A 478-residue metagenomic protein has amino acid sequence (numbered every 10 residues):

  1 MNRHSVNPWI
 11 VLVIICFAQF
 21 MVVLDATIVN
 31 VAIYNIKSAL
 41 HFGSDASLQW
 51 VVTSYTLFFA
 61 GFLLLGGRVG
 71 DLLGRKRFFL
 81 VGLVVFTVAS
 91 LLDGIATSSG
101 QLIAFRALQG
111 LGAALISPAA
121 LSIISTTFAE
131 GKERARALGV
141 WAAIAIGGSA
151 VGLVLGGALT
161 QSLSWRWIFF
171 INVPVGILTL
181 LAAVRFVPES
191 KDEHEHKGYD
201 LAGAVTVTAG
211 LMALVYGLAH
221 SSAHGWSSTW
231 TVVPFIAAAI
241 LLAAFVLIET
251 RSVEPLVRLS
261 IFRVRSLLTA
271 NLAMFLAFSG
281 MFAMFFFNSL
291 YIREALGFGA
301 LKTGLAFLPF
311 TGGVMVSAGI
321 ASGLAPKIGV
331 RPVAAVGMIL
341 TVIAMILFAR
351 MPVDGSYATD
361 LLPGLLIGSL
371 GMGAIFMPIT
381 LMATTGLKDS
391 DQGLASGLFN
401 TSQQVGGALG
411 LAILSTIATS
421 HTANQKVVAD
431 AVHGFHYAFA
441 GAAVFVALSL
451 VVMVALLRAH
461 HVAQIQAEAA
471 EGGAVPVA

Functional and structural regions predicted by a protein language model:
M1-N7, E193-H196, L456-A478: Intrinsic disorder in cytosolic terminal tails and internal cytosolic loops of multi-pass membrane transporters
M1-R185, G319-A321, I328, P332-V342 (+4 more regions): Transmembrane-helix bundle of Major Facilitator Superfamily
N2, L180-T208, T250-R265, P326-K327 (+2 more regions): Flexible interhelical linker loops that connect adjacent transmembrane helices in multi-pass membrane transporters
P8-V31, S227-L241, L247-Q425, D430-A463 (+1 more regions): 12-transmembrane solute porter fold
N35-I36, I123, T127, A158 (+9 more regions): A residue-level signal for alpha-helical anchor/packing sites in multi-pass solute transporters
F42, L72, I95-A96, G131 (+8 more regions): Helix-loop interface residues and adjacent transmembrane-helix termini in multi-pass membrane transporters, primarily
A143, G147-L163, M212, Y216 (+2 more regions): A gly/Pro-rich, aromatic-decorated transmembrane alpha-helix motif that marks the paired, flexible gating helices
V173-D192, T208-H220, A237-S252, S449-A459: C-terminal membrane-cytosol helix-exit motif in multi-pass small-molecule transporters
